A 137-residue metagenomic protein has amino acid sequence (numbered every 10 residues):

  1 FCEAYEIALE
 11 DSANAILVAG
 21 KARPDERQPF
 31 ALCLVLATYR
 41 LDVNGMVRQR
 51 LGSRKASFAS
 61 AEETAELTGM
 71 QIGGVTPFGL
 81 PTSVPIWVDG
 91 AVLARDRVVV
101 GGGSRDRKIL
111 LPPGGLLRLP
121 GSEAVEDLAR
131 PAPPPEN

Functional and structural regions predicted by a protein language model:
F1-N137: Extended, low-hydrophobicity, polar/charged segments
